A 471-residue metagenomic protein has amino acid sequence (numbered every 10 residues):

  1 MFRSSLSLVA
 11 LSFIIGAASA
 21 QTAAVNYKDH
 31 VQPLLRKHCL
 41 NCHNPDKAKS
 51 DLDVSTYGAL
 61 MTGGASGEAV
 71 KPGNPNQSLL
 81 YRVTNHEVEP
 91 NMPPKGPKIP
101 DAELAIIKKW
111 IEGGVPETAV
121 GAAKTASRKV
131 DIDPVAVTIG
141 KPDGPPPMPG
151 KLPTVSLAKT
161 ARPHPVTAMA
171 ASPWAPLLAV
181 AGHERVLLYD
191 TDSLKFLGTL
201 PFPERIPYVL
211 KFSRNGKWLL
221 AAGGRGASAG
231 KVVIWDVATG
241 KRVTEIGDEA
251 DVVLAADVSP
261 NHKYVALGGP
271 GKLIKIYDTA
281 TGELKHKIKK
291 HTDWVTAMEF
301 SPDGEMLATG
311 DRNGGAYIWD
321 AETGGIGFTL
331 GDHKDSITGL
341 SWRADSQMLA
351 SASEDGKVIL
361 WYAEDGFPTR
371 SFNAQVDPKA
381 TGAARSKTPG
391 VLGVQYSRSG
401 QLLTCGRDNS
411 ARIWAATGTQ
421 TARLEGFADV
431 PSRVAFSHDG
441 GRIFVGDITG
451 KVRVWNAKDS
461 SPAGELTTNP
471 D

Functional and structural regions predicted by a protein language model:
M1-F2: N-terminal secretory signal peptides that target proteins for export/translocation
S5-A17: Bacterial N-terminal signal peptides
F13-G16, I99, A308: Local alpha-helix boundary/kink/capping signal
A17-A18, R312: Intrinsically disordered, low-complexity repeat segments enriched in small/polar residues
A18-V166, G182: Aromatic- and Gly/Pro-enriched helix-to-coil junctions and flexible linker segments
G121-D471: WD40-repeat beta-propeller superdomains and closely related acidic/aromatic-rich repeat-like regions
